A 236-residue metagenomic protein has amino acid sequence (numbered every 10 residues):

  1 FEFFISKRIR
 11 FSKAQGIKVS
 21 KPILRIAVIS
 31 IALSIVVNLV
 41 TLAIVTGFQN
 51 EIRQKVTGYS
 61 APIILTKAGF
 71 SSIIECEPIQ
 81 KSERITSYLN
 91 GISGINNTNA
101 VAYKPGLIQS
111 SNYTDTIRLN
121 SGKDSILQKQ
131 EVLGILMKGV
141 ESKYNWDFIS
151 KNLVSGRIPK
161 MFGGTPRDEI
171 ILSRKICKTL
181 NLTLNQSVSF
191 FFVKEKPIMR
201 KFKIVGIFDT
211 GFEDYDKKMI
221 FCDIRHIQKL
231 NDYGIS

Functional and structural regions predicted by a protein language model:
F1-I35: N-terminal Sec/SRP start-transfer signal
V36-N38, A43-L136, M161-G163: Hydrophobic, regular-secondary-structure patches
I63-L65, I176-C177, I235-S236: A short beta-strand structural signal in non-transmembrane regions
Q128-T179: Short beta-strand boundary microenvironments
S155-I171, F192-D209: Beta-strand-rich non-transmembrane domains
V193-S236: Mechanotransmission and gating elements of multispan inner-membrane complexes involved in transport and envelope
